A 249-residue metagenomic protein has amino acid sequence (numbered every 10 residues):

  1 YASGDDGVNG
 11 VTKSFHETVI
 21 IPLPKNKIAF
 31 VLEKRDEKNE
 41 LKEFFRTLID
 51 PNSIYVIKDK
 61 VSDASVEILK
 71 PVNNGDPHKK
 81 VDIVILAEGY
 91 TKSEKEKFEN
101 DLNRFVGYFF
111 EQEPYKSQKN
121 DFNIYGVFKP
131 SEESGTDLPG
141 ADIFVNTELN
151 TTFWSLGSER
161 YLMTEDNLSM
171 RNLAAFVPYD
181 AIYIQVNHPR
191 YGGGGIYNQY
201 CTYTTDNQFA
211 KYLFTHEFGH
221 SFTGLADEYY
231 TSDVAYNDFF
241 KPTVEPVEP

Functional and structural regions predicted by a protein language model:
Y1-V61: Beta-strand-enriched, solvent-exposed domains that form extended recognition/catalytic surfaces
K60-E111, G126-S134: Fold-level signature of zinc-dependent metallopeptidase catalytic domains
D82-L86, N123-G126, A181-Q185, L213-F214 (+1 more regions): Structural recognition of the beta-strand scaffold that forms the well-ordered cores of secreted hydrolase catalytic
G89-K92, P130-S134, H188-G192, Q208-A210 (+1 more regions): Solvent-exposed loop/turn segments at secondary-structure junctions within structured extracellular/periplasmic domains
K97-F98, G193-E217: Short pre-active-site segment immediately N-terminal to the catalytic Zn-binding motif
D121-Y197: Active-site-proximal segments of metallohydrolase catalytic domains
F218-V234: Catalytic Zn2+-binding segment of zinc metalloproteases
Y229-P249: Replace "(M1/M4/M9/M12/WLM)" with "(e.g., M1/M4/M8/M9/M12/M26/WLM)" and add "not limited to" to clarify scope
